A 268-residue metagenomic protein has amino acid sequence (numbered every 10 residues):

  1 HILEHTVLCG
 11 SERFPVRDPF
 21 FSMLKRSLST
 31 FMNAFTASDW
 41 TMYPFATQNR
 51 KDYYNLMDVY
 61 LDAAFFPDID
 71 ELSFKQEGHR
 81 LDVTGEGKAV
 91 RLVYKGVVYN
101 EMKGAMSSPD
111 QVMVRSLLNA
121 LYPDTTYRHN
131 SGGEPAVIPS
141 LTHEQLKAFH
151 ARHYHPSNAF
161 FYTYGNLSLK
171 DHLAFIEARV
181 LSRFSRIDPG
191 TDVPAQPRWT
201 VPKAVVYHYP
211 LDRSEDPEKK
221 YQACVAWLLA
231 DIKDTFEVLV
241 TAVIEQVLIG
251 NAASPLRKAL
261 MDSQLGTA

Functional and structural regions predicted by a protein language model:
T6-V201, V206, R213-V240, Q246-A268: Charge-rich, well-structured scaffold segments of protease-associated domains
